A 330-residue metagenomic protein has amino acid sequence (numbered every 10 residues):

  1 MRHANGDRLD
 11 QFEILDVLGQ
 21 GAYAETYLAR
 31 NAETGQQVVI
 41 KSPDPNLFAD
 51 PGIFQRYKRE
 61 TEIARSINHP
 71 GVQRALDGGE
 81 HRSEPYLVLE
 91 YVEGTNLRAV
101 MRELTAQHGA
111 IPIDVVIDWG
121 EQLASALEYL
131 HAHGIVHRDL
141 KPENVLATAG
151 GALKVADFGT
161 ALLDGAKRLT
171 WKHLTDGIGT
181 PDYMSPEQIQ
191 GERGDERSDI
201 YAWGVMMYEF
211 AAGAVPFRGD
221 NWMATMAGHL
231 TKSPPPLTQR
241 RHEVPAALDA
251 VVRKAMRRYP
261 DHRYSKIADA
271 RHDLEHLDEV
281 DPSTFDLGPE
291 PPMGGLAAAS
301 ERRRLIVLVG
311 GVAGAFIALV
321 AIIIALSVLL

Functional and structural regions predicted by a protein language model:
E25: Conserved N-lobe ATP-binding subsite of Hanks-type protein kinase domains, especially the beta3 VAIK lysine
D44-S66: AlphaC helix of the eukaryotic protein kinase fold
G78: Activation-segment/catalytic-loop signature of the eukaryotic protein kinase fold
R82-N96, V100: Conserved short submotifs of the Hanks-type protein kinase catalytic core that shape the nucleotide-binding pocket
W119-G120: Activation segment signature within eukaryotic-like protein kinase domains
S125-I135: Protein kinase catalytic-loop region centered on the HRD/HxD motif
G150-P186, Q190: Activation segment of protein kinases
T180-F285: C-terminal lobe helix-coil module of Hanks-type protein kinase domains
